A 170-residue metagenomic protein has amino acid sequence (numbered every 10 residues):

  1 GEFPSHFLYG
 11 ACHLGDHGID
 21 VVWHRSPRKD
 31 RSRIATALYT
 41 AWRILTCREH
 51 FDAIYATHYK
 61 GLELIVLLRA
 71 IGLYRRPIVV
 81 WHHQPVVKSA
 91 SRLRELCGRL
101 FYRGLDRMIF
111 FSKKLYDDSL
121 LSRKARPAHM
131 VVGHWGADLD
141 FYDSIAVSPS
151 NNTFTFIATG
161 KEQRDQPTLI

Functional and structural regions predicted by a protein language model:
G1-H6, R31-R33, A56-Y59: A short, glycine/small-residue-rich beta-strand->loop->alpha-helix junction that serves as a flexible
G1-R28, E49-F51: N-terminal subdomain of nucleotide-sugar transferases
H6, T57-H58, F110-S112, W135: Replace "coordinates the UDP/GDP/TDP-sugar" with "coordinates nucleotide-activated sugar donors
T40-G61, V79-V80: Short N-terminal targeting/anchoring amphipathic segment
W42-H50, P85-I109: Membrane-proximal helix-turn-helix segments that form the acceptor-binding/catalytic region of lipid-linked
A53-A56, R69-K88, I109: Active-site proximal beta-strand in glycosyltransferases
D106-M130, A137-Y142: A short, active-site helix/loop in glycosyltransferases that binds the activated sugar's phosphate group
L121, G136-T153, R164, I170: Acidic anion/phosphate-binding donor-loop and adjacent secondary structure in glycosyltransferase catalytic cores
